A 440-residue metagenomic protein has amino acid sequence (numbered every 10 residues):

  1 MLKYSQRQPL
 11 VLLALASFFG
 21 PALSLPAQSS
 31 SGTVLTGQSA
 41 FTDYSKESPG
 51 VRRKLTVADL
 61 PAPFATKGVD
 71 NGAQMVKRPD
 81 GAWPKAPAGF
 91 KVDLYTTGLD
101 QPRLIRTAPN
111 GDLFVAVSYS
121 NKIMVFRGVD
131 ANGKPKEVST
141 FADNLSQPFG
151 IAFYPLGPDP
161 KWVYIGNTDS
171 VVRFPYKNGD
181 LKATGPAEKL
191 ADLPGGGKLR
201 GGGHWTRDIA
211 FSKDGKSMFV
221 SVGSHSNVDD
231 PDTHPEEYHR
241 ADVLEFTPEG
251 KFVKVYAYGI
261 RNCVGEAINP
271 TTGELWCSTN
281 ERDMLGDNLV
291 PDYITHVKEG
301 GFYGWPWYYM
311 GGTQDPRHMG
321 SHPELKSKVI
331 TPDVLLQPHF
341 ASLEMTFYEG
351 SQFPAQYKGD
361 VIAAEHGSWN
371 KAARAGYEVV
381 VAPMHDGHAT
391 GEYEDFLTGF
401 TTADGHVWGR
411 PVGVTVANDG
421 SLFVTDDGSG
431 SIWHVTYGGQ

Functional and structural regions predicted by a protein language model:
V11-A22: Bacterial N-terminal signal peptides
T33-P87, P160, V172, T206 (+7 more regions): Beta-propeller domain segments
W83-P84, N110-P135, G179: Beta-propeller domains
K91, G98-Q101, P109, Y119 (+14 more regions): Beta-rich catalytic cores
L94-L99, T140-S146, L190-G201, V255-G259 (+3 more regions): Surface loop/turn motifs at the tips and blade-to-blade linkers of beta-strand repeat domains
L113-V115, K161-I165, S217-V220, L275-C277 (+2 more regions): Hydrophobic beta-strand segments that make up the repeating blades of beta-propeller and related beta-repeat
K136-V138, A142-Y154, K161, N167-D214 (+1 more regions): Asp-box/WD-like beta-propeller blade repeats and closely related beta-sheet repeat scaffolds
